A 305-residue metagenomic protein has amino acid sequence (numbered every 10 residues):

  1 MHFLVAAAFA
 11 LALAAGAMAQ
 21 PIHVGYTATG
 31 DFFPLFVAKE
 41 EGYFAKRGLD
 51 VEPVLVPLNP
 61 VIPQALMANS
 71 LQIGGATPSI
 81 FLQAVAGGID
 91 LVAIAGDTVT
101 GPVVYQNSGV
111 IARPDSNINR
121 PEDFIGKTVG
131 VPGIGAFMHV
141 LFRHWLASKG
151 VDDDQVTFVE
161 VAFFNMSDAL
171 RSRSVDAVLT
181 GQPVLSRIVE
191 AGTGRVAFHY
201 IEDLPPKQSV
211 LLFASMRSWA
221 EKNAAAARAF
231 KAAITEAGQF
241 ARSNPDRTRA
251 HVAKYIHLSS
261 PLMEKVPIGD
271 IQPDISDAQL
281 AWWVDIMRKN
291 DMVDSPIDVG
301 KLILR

Functional and structural regions predicted by a protein language model:
M1-A7: Bacterial N-terminal signal peptides that target proteins for export
A14-G16: N-terminal signal peptide c-region/cleavage motif recognized by signal peptidases
P21-K149, E160, D176-Q182, F198 (+1 more regions): Short, glycine-/small- and polar/acidic-enriched structural segments that line small-molecule recognition paths
G42, Q64, A68, L82 (+12 more regions): Solvent-exposed, polar/charged alpha-helical surfaces in well-ordered, non-transmembrane soluble domains, broadly
K46, T98-V103, E202-P205, D270-A278 (+1 more regions): Short, solvent-exposed loop/beta-turn-alpha elements that line the ligand-binding surface or hinge of extracytoplasmic
S79, S116, V159, F164-H251: Pocket-lining segment of extracytoplasmic ligand-binding domains
A220-M292: Secondary-structure end/capping motifs
R288-R305: Conserved C-terminal helix/tail region of periplasmic/extracytoplasmic solute-binding proteins
